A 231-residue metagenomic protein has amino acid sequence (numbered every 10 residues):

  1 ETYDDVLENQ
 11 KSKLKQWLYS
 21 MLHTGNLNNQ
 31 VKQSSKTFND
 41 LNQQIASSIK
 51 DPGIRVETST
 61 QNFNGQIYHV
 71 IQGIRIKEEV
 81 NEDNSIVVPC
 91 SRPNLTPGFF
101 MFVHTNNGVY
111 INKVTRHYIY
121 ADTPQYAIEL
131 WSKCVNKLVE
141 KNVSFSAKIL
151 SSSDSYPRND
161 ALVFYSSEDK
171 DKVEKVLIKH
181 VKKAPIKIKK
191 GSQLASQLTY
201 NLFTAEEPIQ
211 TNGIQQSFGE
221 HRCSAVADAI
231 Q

Functional and structural regions predicted by a protein language model:
E1-D122, W131, Q231: Charge-rich, low-complexity segments
I45, I49, K133-N142, L177-P185 (+1 more regions): Hydrophobic, Leu/Ile/Phe/Ala-enriched alpha-helical segments that form helix-helix packing faces
V103-Y110, F145-R158: Short, flexible, solvent-exposed loop/turn segments with mixed acidic/basic and small polar residues
V114-R116, S144, A161: Beta-strand-rich binding-surface signature of beta-sandwich/beta-barrel folds used to engage anionic ligands
I119-T123, F164-E168: Short beta-strand-to-loop capping motifs
T123-K148: Short amphipathic alpha-helix segments
I128-W131, Y156-V163, E174-V176: A short acidic (Asp/Glu
D160, S167-Q231: Polybasic, proline/glycine-rich intrinsically disordered low-complexity segments
